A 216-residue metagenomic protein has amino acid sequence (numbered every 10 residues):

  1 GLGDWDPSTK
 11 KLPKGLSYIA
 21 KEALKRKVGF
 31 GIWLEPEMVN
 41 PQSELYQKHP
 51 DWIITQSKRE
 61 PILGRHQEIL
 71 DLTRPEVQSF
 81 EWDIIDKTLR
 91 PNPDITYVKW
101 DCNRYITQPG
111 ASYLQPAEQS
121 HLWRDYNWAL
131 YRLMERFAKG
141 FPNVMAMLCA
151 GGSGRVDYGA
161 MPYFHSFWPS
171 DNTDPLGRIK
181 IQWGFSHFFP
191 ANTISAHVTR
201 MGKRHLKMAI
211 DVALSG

Functional and structural regions predicted by a protein language model:
G1, W100-C102, L148: Conserved beta-strand positions
G1-D83, L89-N92, Y97: Aromatic-lined carbohydrate-binding/catalytic grooves of carbohydrate-active enzymes
L2-D4, A111, F185: Intrinsically disordered, low-complexity regions
K11, G15, L122-A129: Short acidic-hydrophobic sequence patches enriched in Asp/Glu that either
L24, V28, L89-P93, T107 (+2 more regions): Hydrophobic alpha-helix feature that most strongly marks membrane-spanning transmembrane helices and their immediate
L34-N40, C102-I106, A150-G154: Active-site-proximal loop/turn and secondary-structure-junction residues that shape catalytic pockets, frequently
N40-S79, D83, R124-G216: Glycan-recognition surfaces
I85-N127: N-terminal/domain-start segments enriched in small and hydrophobic, helix-friendly residues, covering either
